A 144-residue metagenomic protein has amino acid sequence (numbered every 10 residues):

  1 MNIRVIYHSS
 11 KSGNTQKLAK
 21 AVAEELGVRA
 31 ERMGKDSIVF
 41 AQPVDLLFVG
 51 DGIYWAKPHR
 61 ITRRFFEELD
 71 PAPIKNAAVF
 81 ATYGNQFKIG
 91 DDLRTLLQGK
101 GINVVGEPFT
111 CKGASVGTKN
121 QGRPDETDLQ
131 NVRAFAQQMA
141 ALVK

Functional and structural regions predicted by a protein language model:
I3-R4, S10, Q16-K17, A21-M33 (+1 more regions): FMN-binding flavodoxin-like domain, especially the glycine-rich phosphate-binding loop
